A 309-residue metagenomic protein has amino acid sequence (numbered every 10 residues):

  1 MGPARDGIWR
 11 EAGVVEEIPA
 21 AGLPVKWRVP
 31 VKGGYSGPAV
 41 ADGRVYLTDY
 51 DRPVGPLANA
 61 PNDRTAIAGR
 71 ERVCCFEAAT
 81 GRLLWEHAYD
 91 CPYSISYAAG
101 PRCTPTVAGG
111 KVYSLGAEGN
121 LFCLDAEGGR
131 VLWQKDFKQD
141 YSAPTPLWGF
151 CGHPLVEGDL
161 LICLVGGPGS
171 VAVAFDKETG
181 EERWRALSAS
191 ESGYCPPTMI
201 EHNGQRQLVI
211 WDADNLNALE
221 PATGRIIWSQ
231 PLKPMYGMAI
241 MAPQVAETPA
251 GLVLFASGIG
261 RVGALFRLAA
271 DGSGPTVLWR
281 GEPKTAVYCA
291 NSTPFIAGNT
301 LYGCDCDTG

Functional and structural regions predicted by a protein language model:
M1-G309: Noncatalytic, solvent-exposed loop/strand surfaces of beta-propeller-type extracellular/periplasmic domains
